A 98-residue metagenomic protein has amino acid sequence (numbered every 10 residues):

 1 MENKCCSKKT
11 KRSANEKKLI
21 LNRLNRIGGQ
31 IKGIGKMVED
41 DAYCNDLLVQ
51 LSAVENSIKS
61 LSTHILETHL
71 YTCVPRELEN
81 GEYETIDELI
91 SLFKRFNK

Functional and structural regions predicted by a protein language model:
M1-K98: Solvent-exposed interaction patches of small proteins and small membrane subunits
